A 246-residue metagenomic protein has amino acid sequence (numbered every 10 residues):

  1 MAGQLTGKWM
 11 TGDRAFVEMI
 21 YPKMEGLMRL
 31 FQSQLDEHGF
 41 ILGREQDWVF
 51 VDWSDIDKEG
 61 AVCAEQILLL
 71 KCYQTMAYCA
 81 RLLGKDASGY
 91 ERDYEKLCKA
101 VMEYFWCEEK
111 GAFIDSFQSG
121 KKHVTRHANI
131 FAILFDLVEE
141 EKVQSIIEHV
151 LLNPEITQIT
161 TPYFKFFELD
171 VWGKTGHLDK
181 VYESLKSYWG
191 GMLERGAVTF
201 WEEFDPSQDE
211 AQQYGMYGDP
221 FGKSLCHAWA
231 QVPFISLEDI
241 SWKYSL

Functional and structural regions predicted by a protein language model:
M1-L246: Active-site core of glycosidic bond-cleaving carbohydrate-active enzymes
